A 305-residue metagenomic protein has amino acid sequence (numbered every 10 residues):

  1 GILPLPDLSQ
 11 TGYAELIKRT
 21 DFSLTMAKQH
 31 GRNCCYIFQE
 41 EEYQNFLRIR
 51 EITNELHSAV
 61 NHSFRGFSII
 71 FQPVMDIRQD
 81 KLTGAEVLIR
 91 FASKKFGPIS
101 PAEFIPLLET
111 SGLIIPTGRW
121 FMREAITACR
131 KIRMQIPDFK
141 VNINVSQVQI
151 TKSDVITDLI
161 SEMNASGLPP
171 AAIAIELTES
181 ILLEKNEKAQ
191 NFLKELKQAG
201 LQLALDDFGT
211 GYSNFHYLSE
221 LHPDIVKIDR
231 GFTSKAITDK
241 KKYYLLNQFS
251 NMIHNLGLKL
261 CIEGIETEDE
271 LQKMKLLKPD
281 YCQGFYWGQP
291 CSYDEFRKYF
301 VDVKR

Functional and structural regions predicted by a protein language model:
P4, L8, C35, N45 (+3 more regions): Catalytic core of bacterial c-di-GMP phosphodiesterases, primarily the EAL and HD-GYP domains, capturing alpha-helical
P6-D7, Y13-A14, F22-S68, R78 (+5 more regions): C-di-GMP signaling machinery
L16-S23, V87, E103, L107-L108 (+6 more regions): Structural preference for long, well-ordered alpha-helical segments in enzyme cores
T20-S23, A27, A125, N142 (+2 more regions): Small-residue (primarily alanine) positions within well-ordered alpha-helices, especially packing/interaction faces
M26, K131, A165, E195 (+3 more regions): Alpha-helical scaffold elements within enzyme catalytic domains, especially in hydrolases
H30-G31, N61-F64, D76-R78, K94 (+4 more regions): Nucleotide second-messenger and two-component phosphorelay signaling modules
N45-L107, N144, L205, I262 (+2 more regions): Active-site core of bacterial EAL-family cyclic-dinucleotide phosphodiesterase domains
K94-K95, S146-S153, A172-E187, A199-R305: EAL-family c-di-GMP phosphodiesterase catalytic domain
